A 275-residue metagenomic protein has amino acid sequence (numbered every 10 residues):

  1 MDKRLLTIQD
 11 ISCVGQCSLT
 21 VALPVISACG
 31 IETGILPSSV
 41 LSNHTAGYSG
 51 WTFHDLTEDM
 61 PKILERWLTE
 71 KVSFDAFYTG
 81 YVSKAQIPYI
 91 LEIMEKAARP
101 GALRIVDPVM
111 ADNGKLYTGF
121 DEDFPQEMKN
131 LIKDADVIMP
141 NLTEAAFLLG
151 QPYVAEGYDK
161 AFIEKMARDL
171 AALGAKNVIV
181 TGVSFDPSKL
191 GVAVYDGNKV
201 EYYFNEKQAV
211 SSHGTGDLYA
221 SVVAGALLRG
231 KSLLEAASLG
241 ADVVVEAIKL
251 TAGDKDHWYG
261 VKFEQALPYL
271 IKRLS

Functional and structural regions predicted by a protein language model:
D2-V106, M110-T118, A266, I271-K272: Conserved N-terminal subdomain of the carbohydrate kinase-like
I8, C29, W67-E70, K96-P100 (+6 more regions): Change "in soluble alpha/beta enzymes" to "in soluble alpha/beta proteins
I8-I11, S38, G80-Y81, D107-V109 (+5 more regions): Fold-independent oxyanion-binding glycine-rich loops and adjacent beta-strand/coil segments at enzyme active sites
C13, V200-H213: Short pre-catalytic strand/loop immediately N-terminal to key active-site residues, enriched for Gly-Thr
T118-E201, V210, L234: Conserved phosphate/ATP/ADP-binding segment of small-molecule kinases
V210-L233, A237: Short, small-residue alpha-helix embedded
L234-S275: Charged C-terminal helix
